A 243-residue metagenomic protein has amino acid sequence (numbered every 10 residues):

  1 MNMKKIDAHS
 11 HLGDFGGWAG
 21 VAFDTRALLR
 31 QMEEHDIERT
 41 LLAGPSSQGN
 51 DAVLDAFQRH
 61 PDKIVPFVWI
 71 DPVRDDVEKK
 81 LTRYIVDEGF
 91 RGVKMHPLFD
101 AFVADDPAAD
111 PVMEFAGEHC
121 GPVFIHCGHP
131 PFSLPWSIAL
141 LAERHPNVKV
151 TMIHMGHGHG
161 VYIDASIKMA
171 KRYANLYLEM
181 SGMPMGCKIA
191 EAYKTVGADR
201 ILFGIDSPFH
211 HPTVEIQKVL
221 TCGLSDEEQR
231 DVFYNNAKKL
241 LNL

Functional and structural regions predicted by a protein language model:
M1-A8, A19-R39, A198-R200, T213-L243: Mid-to-C-terminal alpha-helical segments outside catalytic/metal-binding sites
M1-W18, L54-P66: Mobile, glycine- and charge-enriched loop segments and immediately flanking short secondary-structure elements within
K5-S10, T40-L42, I64-V68, R91-M95 (+4 more regions): Hydrophobic faces of well-ordered beta-strands that scaffold small-molecule active sites in alpha/beta enzyme cores
H11, F15, P45-S46, W69-V73 (+5 more regions): Active-site beta-loop-alpha junctions enriched in small/polar residues
D24-L28, Q48-D55, D76-K80, L134-A139 (+2 more regions): Alpha-helical scaffolding within the catalytic cores of extracellular/periplasmic polymer-degrading hydrolases
E38-R39, S47-F124, R172, L176: Active-site gating/metal-coordination segments in enzymes
D105-L202: Catalytic pocket-lining loop regions of alpha/beta-barrel enzymes, especially the amidohydrolase/enolase/GH5 lineages
